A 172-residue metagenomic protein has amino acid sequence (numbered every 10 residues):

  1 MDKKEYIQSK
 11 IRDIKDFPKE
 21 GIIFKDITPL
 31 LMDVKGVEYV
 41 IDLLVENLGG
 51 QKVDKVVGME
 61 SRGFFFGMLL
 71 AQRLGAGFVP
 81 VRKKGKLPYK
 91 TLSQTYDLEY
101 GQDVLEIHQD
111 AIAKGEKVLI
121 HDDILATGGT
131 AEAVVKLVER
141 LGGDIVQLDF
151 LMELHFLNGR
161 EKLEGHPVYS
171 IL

Functional and structural regions predicted by a protein language model:
M1-L172: PRPP-associated nucleotide enzymes
